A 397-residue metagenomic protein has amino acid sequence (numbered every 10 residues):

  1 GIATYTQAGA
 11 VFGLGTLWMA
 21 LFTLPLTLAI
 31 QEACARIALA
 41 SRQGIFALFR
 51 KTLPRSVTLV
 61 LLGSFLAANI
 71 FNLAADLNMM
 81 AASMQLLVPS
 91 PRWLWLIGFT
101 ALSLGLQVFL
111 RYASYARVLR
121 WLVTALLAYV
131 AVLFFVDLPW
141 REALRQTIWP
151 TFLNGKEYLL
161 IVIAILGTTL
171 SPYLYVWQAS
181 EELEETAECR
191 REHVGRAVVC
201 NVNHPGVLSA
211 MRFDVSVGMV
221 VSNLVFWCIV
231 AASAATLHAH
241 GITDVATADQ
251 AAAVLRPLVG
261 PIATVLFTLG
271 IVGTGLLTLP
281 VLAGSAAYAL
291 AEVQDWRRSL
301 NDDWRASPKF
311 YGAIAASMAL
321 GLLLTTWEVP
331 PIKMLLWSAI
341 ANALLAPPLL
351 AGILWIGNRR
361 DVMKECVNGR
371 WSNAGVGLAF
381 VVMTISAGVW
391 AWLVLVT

Functional and structural regions predicted by a protein language model:
G1-T23, N78, A246-Q250: Transmembrane helix-boundary motif of multi-pass solute transporters/channels
T4-G9, E32-V57, A82-M84, R190-E192 (+4 more regions): Flexible loop linkers connecting adjacent transmembrane helices in multi-pass alpha-helical membrane transporters
M19-T52, L61-F71: Juxtamembrane transmembrane-helix boundary signature
L26-A40, S180-E188, V220-Q250: Extracellular/periplasmic helix-exit of transmembrane alpha-helices
R36, A40, T58-P89, W95-T100 (+4 more regions): Hydrophobic transmembrane alpha-helices that form the core helical bundles of multi-pass secondary transporters
R55-T58, R92-I97, I262, L276 (+1 more regions): Loop-to-transmembrane helix boundary motifs in multi-pass membrane proteins
L62, L87-F109, A125-F134, A306-G321 (+1 more regions): Transmembrane alpha-helical segments of multi-pass small-molecule transport proteins
T124-T151, L159, T168-E182, G352-D361 (+1 more regions): Hydrophobic alpha-helical segments and their helix-loop junctions in multi-pass secondary transporters
